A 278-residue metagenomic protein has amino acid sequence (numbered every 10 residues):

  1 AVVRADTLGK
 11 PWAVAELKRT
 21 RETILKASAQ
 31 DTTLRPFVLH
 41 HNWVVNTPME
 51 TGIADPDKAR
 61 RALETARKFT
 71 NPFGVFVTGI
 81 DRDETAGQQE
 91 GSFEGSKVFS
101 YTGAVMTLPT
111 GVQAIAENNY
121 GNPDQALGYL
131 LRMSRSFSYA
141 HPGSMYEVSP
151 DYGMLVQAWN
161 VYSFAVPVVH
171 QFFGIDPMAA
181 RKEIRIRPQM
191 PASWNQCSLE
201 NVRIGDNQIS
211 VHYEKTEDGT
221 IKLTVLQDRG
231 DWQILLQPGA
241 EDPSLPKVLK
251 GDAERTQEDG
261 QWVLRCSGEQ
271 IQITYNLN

Functional and structural regions predicted by a protein language model:
A1-M178, W232: Active-site core of glycosidic bond-cleaving carbohydrate-active enzymes
V112-N278: Non-catalytic C-terminal accessory modules of carbohydrate-active enzymes
